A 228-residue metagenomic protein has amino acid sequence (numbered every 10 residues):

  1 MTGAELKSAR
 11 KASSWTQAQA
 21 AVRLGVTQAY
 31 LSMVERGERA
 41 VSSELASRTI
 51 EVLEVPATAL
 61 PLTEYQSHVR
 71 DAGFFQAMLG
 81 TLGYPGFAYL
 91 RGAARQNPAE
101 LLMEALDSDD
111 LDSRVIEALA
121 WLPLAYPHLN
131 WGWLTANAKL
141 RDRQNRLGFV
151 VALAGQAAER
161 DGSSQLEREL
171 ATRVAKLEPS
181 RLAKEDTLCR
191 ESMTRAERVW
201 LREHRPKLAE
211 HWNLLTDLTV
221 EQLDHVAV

Functional and structural regions predicted by a protein language model:
A4-R23: Short basic helix-loop element that most often maps to the first helix and adjoining turn of HTH DNA-binding modules
Q17-A18, Q28, R39, A57: The DNA-contacting recognition helix of HTH DNA-binding domains and analogous helical DNA-recognition elements
A18, E38-E51, Y65: Short, basic-rich loop-to-helix N-cap that marks the start of a DNA-contacting helix
L24-A40, L62-E64: Recognition helix of helix-turn-helix/homeodomain-like DNA-binding domains that insert into the DNA major groove
G25, E44-A59: DNA major-groove recognition helix of helix-turn-helix/homeodomain DNA-binding modules
P61-Y89, T219-Q222, A227-V228: Short, charged recognition helix plus adjacent turn of helix-turn-helix-like nucleic-acid-binding domains
A88-S180: Mid-protein regulatory/catalytic core that forms ligand/cofactor-binding pockets and protein-protein interaction
Q165-V228: Charge-dense, extended regions
